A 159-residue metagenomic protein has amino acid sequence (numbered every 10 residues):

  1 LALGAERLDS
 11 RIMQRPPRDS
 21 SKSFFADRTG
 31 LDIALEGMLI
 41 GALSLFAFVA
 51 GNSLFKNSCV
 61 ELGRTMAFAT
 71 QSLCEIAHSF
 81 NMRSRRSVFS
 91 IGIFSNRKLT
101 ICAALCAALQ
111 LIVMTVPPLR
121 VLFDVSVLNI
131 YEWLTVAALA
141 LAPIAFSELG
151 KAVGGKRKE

Functional and structural regions predicted by a protein language model:
L1-E159: C-terminal transmembrane helices and immediately adjacent loops/tails of multi-pass membrane transport proteins
